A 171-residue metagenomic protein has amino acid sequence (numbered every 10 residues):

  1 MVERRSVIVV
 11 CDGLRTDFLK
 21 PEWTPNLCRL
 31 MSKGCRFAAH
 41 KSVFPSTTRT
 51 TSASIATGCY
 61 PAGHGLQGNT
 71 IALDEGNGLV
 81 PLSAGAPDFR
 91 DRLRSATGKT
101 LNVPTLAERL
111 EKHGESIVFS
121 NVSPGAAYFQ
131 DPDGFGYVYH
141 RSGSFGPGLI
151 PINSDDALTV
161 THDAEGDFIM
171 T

Functional and structural regions predicted by a protein language model:
E3-L19, L30, I55, L110: Beta-strand elements within well-structured catalytic alpha/beta cores of enzymes that handle phosphate/sulfate esters
R4, P25, T50, L101-E108: A structural signal for well-ordered alpha-helical segments within the folded catalytic domains of diverse enzymes
V7-C11, R36-A38, T48-A53, S83-R94: Glycine-/proline-rich flexible loop or hinge segments
I8, K41, F119-S123: Glycine-rich, histidine-containing beta strand-loop boundary motifs that form or position
R15, P45, S123-A127: Short, solvent-exposed loop/turn segments at secondary-structure junctions
K20-G65, V118: Short, structured active-site-proximal loop/turn typified by the sulfatase FGly-forming signature C/S-X-P-X-R
C59-Y60, H64-T171: His/Asp/Glu-rich, glycine-adjacent segments that coordinate divalent cations and/or stabilize oxyanion chemistry on
